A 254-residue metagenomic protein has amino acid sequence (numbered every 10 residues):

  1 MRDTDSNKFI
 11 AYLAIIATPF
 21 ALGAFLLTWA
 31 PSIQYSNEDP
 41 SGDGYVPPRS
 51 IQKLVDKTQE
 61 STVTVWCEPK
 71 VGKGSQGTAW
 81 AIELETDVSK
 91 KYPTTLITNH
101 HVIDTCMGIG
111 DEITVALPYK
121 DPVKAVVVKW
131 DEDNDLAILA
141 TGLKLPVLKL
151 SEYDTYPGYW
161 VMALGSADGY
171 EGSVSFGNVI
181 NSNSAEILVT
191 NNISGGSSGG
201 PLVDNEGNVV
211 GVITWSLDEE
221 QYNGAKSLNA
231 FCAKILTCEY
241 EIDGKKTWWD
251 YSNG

Functional and structural regions predicted by a protein language model:
R2-P19: N-terminal Sec-pathway targeting helices
W29-S89, T95-L96, K234-G254: N-terminal activation segment of mature serine protease catalytic domains
A30-N37, L54, E83-D133: Catalytic-histidine neighborhood of serine endopeptidases, predominantly the chymotrypsin-like S1/PA family
V63-C67, G110-Y119, V161-S166: Short conserved beta-strand and strand-loop elements enriched in small hydrophobics with frequent Asp/Gly
E68-K70, I82-L84, H100-H101, P118-Y119 (+4 more regions): A structural micro-motif recognizing beta-strand termini and the immediately following turn/loop segments
W80, N192-I213: Catalytic nucleophile loop of clan PA
T105, P146-S197, I213-G224: Flexible, gly/ser-rich surface segments that form the specificity/activation loops bordering the active-site cleft
D204-G254: C-terminal subregion of chymotrypsin/trypsin-like serine protease catalytic domains
